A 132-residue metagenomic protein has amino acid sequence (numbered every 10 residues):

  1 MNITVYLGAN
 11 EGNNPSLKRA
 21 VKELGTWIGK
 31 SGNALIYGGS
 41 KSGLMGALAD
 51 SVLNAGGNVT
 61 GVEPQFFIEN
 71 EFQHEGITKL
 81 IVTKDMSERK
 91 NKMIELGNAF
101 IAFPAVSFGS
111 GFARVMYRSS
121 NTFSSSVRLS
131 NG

Functional and structural regions predicted by a protein language model:
M1-L96, S126: A cross-family phosphate/adenosyl-ligand binding-site feature
T83-R118: Internal catalytic-core helix/loop-beta-alpha segment that presents or stabilizes conserved functional determinants
M116-G132: N-terminal low-complexity segments that are often proline-rich with Ser/Thr-Pro
